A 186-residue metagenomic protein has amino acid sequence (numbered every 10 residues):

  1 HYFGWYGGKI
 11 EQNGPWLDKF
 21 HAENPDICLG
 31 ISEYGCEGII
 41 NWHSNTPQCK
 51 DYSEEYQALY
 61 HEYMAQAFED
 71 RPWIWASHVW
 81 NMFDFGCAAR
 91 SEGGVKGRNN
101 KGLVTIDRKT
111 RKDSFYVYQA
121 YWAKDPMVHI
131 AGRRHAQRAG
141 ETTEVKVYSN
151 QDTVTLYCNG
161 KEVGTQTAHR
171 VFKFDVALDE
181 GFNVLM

Functional and structural regions predicted by a protein language model:
H1-Y121, D125-E144, H169-K173: Substrate-binding/catalytic cleft of secreted carbohydrate-active enzymes, primarily glycoside hydrolases
V128, A136, V154-M186: Long, low-complexity serine/threonine/glycine- and acidic-rich segments characteristic of extracellular
V147-V154: Short proline/glycine-enriched turn/loop motifs at strand-loop junctions of beta-rich domains
